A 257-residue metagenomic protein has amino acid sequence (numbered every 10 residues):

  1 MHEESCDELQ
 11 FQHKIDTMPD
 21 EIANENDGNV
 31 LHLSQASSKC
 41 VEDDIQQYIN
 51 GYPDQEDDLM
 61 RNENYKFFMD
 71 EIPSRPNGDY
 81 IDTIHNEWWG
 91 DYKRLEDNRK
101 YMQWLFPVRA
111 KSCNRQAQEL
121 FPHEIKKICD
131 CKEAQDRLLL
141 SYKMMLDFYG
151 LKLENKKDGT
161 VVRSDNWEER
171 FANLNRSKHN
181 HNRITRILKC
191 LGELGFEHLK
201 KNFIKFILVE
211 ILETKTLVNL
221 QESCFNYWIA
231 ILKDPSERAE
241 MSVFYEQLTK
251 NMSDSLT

Functional and structural regions predicted by a protein language model:
M1-D158, V162: N-terminal leader regions that mediate targeting or early regulatory function
K156-T257: Alpha-helical bundle/repeat cores within regulatory domains of eukaryotic proteins
